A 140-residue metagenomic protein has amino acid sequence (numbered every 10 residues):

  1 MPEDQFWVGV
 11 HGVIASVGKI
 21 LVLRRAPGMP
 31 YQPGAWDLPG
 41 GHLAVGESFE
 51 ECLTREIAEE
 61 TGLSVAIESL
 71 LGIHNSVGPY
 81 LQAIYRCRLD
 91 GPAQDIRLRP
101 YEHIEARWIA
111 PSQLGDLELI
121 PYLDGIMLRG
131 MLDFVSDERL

Functional and structural regions predicted by a protein language model:
M1-L21, I73: Conserved N-terminal beta-strand and adjoining loop/helix that marks the start of the Nudix/MutT-like hydrolase domain
P2-Q5, M29-Y31, I73-I84: Acidic pyrophosphate-coordinating catalytic loop
A15-I20, P27-M29, A44, L63 (+2 more regions): Short, charged/polar surface micro-motifs in flexible loops or helix N-caps
K19-E59: Conserved Nudix-box catalytic region and its N-terminal flanking loop in Nudix hydrolases and closely related
L63-G72: A short coil-to-beta-strand element that immediately follows conserved catalytic motifs
H74-D95, R107, P111-S112, G130: Active-site-adjacent beta-strand/loop module that shapes the phosphate/pyrophosphate-binding cleft
R97-G130: NUDIX/MutT-family hydrolases
D133-L140: Acidic/histidine-enriched, glycine/proline-rich intrinsically disordered or flexible terminal extensions
